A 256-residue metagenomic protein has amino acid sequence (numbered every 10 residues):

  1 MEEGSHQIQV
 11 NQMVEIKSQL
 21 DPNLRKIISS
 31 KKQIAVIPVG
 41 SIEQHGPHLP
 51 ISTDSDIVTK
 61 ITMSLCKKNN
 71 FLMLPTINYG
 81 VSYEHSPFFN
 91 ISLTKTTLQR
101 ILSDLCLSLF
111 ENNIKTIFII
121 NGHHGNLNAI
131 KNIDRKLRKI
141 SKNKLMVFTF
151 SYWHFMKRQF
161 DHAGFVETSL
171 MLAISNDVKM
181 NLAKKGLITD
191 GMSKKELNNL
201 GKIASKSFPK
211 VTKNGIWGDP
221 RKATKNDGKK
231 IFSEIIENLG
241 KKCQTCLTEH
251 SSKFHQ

Functional and structural regions predicted by a protein language model:
H6-T116, H124-Q256: Extended, histidine- and acidic-residue-enriched regions that form the cofactor-binding/catalytic faces
I119: Conserved SAM-binding loop
